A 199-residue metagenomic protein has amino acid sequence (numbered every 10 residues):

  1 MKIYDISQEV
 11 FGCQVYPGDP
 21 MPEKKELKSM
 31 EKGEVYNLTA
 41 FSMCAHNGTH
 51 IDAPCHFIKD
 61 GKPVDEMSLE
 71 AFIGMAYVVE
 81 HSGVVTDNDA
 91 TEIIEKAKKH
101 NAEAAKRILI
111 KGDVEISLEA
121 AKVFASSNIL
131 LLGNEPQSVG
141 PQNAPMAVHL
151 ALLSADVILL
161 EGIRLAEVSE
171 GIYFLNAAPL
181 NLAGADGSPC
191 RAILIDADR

Functional and structural regions predicted by a protein language model:
M1-R199: Active-/binding-site microenvironments in catalytic and ligand-binding cores
